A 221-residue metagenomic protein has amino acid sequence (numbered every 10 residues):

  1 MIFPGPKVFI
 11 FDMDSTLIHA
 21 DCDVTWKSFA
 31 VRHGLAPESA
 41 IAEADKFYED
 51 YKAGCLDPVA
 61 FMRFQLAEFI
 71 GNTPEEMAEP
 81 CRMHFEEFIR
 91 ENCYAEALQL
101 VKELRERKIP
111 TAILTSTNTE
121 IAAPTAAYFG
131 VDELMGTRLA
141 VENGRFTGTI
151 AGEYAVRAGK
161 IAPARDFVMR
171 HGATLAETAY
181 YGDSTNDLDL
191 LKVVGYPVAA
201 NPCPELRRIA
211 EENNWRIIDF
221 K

Functional and structural regions predicted by a protein language model:
M1-L56: Active-site neighborhood of HAD-like aspartate-dependent phosphohydrolases
M1-P6, E79, E86-K221: C-terminal cap/substrate-recognition subdomain and adjoining C-terminal extension of metal-dependent phosphatase-like
D21, N72, G159: Conserved active-site and cofactor/substrate-binding residues in soluble primary-metabolism enzymes
K46-R63, N143-G144, I150, A164: N-terminal-biased segments
A53, F69-T73, V156: A generic short alpha-helical patch detector that favors 3-5-residue windows in or near N-terminal regions
A60-E96: Metal-dependent phosphoesterase signature
